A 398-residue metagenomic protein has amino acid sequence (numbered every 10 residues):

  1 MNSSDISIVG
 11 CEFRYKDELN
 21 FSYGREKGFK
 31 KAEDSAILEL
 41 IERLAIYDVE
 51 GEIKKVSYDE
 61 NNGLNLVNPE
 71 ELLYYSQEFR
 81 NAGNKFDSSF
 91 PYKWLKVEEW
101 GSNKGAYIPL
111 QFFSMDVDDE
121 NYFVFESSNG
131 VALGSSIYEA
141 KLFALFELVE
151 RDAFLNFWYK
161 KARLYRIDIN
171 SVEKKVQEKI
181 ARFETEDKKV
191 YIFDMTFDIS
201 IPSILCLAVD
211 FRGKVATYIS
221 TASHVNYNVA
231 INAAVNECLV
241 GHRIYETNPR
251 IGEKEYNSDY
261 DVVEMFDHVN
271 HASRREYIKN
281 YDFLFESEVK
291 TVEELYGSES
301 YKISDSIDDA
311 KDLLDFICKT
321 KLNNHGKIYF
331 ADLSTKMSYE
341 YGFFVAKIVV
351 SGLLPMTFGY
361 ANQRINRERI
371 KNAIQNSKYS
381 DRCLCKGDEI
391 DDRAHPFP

Functional and structural regions predicted by a protein language model:
M1-P398: Helix-biased "structured C-terminal domain" signature
